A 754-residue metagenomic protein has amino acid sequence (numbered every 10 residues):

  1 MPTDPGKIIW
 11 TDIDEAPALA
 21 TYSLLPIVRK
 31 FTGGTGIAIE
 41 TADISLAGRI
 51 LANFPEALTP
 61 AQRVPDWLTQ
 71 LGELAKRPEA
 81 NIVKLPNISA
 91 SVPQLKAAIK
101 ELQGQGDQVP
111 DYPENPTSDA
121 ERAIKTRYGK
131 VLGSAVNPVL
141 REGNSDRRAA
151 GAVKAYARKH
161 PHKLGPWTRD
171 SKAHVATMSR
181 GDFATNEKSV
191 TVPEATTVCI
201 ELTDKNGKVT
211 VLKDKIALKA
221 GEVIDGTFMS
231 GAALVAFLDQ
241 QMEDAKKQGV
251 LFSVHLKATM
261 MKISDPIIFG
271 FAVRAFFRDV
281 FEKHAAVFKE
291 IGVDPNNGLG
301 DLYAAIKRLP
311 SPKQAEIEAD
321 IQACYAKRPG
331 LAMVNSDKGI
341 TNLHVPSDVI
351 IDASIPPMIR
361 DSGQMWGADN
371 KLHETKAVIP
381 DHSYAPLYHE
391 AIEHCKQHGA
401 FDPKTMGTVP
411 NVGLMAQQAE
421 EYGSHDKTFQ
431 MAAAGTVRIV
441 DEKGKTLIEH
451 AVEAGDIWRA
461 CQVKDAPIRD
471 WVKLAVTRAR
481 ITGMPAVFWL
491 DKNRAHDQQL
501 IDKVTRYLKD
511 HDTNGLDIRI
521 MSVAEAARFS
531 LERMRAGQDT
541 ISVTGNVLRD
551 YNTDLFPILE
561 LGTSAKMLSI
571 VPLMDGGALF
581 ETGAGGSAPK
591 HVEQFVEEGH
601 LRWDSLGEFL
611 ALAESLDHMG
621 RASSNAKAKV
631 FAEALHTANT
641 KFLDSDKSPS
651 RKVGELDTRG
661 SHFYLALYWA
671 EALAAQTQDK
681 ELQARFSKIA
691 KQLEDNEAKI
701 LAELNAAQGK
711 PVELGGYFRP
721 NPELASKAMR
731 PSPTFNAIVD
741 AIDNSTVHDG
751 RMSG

Functional and structural regions predicted by a protein language model:
P2-G270, D279-K503, Y507-F529, R533-W669 (+3 more regions): Extended, well-ordered protein cores
A674-T677: Ligand-binding pocket scaffold of soluble enzyme catalytic domains
Q683-K691: Short, charged, amphipathic alpha-helical segments
A684, E697, A702-A706, P722-T734: Extracellular/luminal recognition modules and glycoprotein regions
L701-Y717: A glycine-biased, small/acidic residue-tolerant capping/turn segment at secondary-structure junctions
P720-G754: C-terminal accessory extensions/subdomains outside the catalytic/core fold
